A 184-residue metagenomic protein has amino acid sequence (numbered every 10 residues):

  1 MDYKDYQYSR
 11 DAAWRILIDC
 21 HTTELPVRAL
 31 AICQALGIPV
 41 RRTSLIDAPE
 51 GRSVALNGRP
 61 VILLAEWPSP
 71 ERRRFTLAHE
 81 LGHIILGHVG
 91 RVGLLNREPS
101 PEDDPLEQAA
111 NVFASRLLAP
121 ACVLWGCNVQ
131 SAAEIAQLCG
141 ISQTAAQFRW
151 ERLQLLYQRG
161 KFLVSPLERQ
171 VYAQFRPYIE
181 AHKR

Functional and structural regions predicted by a protein language model:
M1-R184: Active-site hotspot residues in diverse enzymes, especially metal/ion-binding acidic/histidine motifs
